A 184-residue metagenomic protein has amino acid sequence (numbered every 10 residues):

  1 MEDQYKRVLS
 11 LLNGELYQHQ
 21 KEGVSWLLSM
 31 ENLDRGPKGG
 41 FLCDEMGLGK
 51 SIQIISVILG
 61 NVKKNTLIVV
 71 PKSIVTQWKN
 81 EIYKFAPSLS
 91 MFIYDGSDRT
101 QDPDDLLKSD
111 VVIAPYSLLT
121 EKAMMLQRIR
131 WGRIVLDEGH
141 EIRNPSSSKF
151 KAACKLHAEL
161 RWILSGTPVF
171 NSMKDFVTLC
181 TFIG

Functional and structural regions predicted by a protein language model:
E2-G184: ASCE P-loop NTPase motor core, strongest for the SF2 helicase catalytic module
